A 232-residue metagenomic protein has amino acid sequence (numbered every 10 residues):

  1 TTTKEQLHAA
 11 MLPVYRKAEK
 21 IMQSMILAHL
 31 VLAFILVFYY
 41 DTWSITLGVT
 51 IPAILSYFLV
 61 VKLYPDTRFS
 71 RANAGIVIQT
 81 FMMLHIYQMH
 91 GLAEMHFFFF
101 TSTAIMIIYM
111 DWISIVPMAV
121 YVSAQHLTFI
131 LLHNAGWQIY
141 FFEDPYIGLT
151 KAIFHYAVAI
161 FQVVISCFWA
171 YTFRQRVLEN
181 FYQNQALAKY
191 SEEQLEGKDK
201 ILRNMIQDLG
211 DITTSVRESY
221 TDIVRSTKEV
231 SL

Functional and structural regions predicted by a protein language model:
T1-V14: Short, Lys/Arg-rich, polar N-terminal cytosolic tail immediately upstream of the first transmembrane signal-anchor
K17: Aromatic- and glycine-rich beta-strand/loop motifs that create alpha-glucan
I21-G91, F98-I105, V122-S123: Hydrophobic transmembrane alpha-helices and their membrane-interface boundaries in multi-pass, membrane-anchored
A28-L36, A74-E94, W112-Y171: Hydrophobic transmembrane alpha-helices
Y64-R68, A93, G136-F141, W169 (+1 more regions): Membrane-interfacial segments
P145, A152, Q162-L232: HAMP domain helices
